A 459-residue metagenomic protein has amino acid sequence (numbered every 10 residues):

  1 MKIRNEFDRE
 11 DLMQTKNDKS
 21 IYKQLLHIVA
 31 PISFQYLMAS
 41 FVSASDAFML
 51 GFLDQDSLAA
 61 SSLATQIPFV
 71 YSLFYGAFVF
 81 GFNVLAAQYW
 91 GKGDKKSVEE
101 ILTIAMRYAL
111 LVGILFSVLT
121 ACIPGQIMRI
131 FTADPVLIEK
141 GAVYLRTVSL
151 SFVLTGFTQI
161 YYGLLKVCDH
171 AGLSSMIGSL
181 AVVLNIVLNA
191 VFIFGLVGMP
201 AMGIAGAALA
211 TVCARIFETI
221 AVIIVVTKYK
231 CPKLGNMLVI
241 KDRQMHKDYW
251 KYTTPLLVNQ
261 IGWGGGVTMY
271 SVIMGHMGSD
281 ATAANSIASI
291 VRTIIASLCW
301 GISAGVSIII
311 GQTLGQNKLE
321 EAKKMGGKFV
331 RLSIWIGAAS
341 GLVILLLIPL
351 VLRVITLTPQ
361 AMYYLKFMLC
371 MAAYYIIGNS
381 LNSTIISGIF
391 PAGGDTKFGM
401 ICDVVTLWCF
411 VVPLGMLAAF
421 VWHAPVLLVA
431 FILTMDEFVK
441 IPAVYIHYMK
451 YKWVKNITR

Functional and structural regions predicted by a protein language model:
M1-I32, A86-V153, M199-T254, I310-Y375 (+1 more regions): Short alpha-helical transmembrane segments in multi-pass integral membrane proteins
K16-F48, F52-L53, Q66-G81, L85 (+6 more regions): N-terminal transmembrane alpha-helices
H27-D46, T147, T158, A181 (+5 more regions): Transmembrane helical elements of multi-pass membrane transporters/channels
F34, M38, V42, Y71-Y75 (+14 more regions): Residue-level hotspots within pore-lining transmembrane alpha-helices of multi-pass secondary transporters
L37, F41-A59, M128-P135, V191-M202 (+4 more regions): Helix-terminus/linker motif at the lipid-water interface of multi-pass membrane proteins
L50-F69, P135-K140, I204-A205, M245-Y252 (+4 more regions): Interfacial/gating helices of multi-pass transporter permease domains
L58-A121, T155-D169, L173-S174, S271 (+2 more regions): Small-residue-rich hydrophobic transmembrane alpha-helices
V79, V148-V167, S174-N185, A207-V222 (+5 more regions): Short runs within selected transmembrane alpha-helices of multi-pass transporters and secretion channels
